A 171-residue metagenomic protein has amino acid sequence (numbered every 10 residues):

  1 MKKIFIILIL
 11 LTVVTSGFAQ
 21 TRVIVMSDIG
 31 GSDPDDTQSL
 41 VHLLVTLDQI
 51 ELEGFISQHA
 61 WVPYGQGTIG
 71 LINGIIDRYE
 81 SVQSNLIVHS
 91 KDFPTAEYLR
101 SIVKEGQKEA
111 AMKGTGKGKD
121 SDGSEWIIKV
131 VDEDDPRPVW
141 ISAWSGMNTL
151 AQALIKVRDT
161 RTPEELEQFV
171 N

Functional and structural regions predicted by a protein language model:
I4-V13: Sec-dependent N-terminal signal peptides
T15-A19: Sec/Tat signal peptide C-region and signal peptidase I cleavage site
Q20-N171: N-terminal acidic, glycine/proline-rich low-complexity segments
